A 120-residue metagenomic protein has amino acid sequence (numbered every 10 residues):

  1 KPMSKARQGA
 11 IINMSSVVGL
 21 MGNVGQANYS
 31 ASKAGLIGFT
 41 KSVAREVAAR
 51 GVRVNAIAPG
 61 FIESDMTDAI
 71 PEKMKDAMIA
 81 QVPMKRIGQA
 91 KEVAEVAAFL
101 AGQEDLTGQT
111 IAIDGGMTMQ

Functional and structural regions predicted by a protein language model:
K1-A10, E104: A short helix-coil junction within the Rossmann-fold of NAD(P)-dependent oxidoreductases
K1-P2, R45-A49: Alpha-helical segment proximal to the catalytic Tyr-Lys
S16: Residue(s) in the substrate-gating loop at a strand-loop-helix junction that position the organic substrate next
L20, I37, V54, A58-D68: Short, flexible catalytic-loop segment of classical short-chain dehydrogenase/reductase
M21-A27, A49-R50, K85: Active-site loop immediately N-terminal to the catalytic Tyr-X3-Lys motif of short-chain dehydrogenase/reductase
S32, T40: Active-site helix of classical SDR
A48, R53, L106-G108: Short, small/polar-rich loop/turn modules that mediate ligand/substrate recognition or access, typified
R86-I113, T118: C-terminal substrate-recognition "lid" of short-chain dehydrogenase/reductases
